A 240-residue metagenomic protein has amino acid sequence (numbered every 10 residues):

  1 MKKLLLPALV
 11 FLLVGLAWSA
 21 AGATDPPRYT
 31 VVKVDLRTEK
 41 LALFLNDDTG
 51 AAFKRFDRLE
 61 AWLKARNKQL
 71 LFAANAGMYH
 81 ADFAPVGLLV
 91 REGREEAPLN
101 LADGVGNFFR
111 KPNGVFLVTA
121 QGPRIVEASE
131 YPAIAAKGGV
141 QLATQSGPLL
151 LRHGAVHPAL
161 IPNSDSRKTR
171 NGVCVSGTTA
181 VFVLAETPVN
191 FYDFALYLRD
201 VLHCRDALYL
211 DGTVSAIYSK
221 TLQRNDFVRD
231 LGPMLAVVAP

Functional and structural regions predicted by a protein language model:
M1-L4: Positively charged n-region of N-terminal signal peptides that target proteins for export
P7-L16: Bacterial N-terminal signal peptides
W18-N107, V183: Zymogen propeptides
P27, R110-P112, S166-T169: Short, surface-exposed coil-to-beta transition loops
D35-T38, L117-G122, R152-G154, V175-T179 (+1 more regions): Short acidic-glycine loop/turn motifs at beta-strand connectors
F83-A102, A159-V175, T179-D206, S215-P240: Conserved, well-ordered active-site substructure
A84-L160: Active-site-adjacent helix-turn-beta-strand microarchitecture at beta-sheet edges that either contains or buttresses
